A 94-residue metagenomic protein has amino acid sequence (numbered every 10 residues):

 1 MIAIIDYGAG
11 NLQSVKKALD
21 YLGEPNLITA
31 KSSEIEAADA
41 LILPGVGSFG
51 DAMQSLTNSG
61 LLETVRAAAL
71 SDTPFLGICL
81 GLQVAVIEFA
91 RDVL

Functional and structural regions predicted by a protein language model:
M1-L94: N-terminal beta1-alpha1 cap of cysteine-dependent amidohydrolase-like domains
